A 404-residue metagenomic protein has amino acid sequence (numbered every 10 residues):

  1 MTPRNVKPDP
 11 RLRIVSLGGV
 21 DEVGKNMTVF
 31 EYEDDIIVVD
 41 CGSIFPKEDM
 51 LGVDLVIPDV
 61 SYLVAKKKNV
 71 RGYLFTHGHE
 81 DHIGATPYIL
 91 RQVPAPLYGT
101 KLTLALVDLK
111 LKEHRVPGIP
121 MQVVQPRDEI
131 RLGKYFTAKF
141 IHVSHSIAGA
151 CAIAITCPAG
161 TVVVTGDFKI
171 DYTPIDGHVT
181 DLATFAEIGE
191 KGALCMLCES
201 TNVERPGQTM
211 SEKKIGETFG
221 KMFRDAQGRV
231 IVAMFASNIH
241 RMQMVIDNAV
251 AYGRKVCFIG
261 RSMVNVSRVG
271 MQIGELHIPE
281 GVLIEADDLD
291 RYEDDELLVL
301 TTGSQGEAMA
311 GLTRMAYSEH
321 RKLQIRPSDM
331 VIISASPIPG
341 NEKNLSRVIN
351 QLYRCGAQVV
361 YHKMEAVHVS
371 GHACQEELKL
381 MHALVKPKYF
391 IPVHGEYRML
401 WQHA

Functional and structural regions predicted by a protein language model:
M1-N5, P10, I246-D247, A251 (+1 more regions): C-terminal regulatory/interaction regions
T2-L74, H79-R291, A310-Q324, K343-R347: His/Asp/Glu-rich metal-coordinating catalytic cores of metallo-dependent phosphodiesterases/hydrolases acting on
